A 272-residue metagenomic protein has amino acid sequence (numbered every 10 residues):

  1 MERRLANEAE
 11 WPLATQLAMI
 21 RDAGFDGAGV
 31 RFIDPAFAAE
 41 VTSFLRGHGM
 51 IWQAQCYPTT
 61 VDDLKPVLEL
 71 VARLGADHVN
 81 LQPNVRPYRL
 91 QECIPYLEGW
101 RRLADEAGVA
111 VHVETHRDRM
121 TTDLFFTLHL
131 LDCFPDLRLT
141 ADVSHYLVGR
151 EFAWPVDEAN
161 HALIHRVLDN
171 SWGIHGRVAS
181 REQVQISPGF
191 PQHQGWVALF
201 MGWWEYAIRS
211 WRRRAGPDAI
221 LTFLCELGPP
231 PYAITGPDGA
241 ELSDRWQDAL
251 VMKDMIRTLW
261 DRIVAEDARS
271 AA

Functional and structural regions predicted by a protein language model:
M1-A72, A76, D254-A272: N-terminal pre-domain/capping segments
M1-R3, A28-V30, M50-C56, V79-L81 (+4 more regions): Hydrophobic faces of well-ordered beta-strands that scaffold small-molecule active sites in alpha/beta enzyme cores
L13-A18, A38-T42, L64-E69, I94-R101 (+4 more regions): Generic structural signal for well-ordered alpha-helices, preferentially at hydrophobic/aromatic core positions
I51-L139, V148: Active-site acidic/histidine proton-transfer and metal-coordination neighborhood in alpha/beta enzyme cores
E106-P191: Acidic/histidine-rich catalytic cores of soluble enzymes
A162, W196-I220: A short, acidic, amphipathic alpha-helical segment used as a generic capping/interface helix at domain edges
A179-G189, A219-D238: Active-site clefts of carbohydrate-active enzymes
P229-A272: Aromatic-rich peripheral "rim/lid" segments of glycoside hydrolase catalytic domains that contact and position glycan
